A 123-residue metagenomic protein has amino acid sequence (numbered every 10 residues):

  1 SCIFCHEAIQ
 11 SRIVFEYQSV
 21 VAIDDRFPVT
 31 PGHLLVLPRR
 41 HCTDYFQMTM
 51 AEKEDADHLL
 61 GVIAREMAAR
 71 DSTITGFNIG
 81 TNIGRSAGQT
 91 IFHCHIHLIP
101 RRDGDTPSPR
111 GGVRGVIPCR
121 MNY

Functional and structural regions predicted by a protein language model:
S1-Y123: HIT superfamily nucleotide-processing domains
